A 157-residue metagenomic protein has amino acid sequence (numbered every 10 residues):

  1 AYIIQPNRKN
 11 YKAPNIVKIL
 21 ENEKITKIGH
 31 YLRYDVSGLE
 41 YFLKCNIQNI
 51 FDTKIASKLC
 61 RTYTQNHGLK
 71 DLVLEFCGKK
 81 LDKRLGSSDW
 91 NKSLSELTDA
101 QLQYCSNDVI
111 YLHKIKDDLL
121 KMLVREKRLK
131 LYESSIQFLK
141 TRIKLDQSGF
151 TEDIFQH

Functional and structural regions predicted by a protein language model:
A1-M122: Conserved DEDDh/DEDDy metal-dependent 3′-5′ exonuclease domain
N91, T98-H157: Mixed-charge, glycine-rich, non-catalytic linkers/tails in nucleic-acid processing enzymes
